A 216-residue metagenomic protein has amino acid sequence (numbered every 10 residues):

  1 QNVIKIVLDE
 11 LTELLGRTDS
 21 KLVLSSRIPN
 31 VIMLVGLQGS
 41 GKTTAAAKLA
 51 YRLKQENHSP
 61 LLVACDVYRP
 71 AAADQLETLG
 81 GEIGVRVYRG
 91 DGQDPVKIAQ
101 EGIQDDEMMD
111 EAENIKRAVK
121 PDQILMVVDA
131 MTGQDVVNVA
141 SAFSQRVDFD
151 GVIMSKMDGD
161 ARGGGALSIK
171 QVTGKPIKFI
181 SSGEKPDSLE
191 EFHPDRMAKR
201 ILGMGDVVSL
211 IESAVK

Functional and structural regions predicted by a protein language model:
Q1-C65, A72-I103: Primarily NTPase-proximal linker/entry elements flanking Walker-type ATP/GTP-binding cores
P29, Y68, D94, M131-T132 (+1 more regions): Glycine-/small-residue-rich active-site loops that bind phosphorylated ligands and cofactors
K42, K48, R52-K54, R69 (+4 more regions): Basic side chains
A99-R117, P121-K216: Conserved phosphate-handling catalytic cores of large alpha/beta enzymes
